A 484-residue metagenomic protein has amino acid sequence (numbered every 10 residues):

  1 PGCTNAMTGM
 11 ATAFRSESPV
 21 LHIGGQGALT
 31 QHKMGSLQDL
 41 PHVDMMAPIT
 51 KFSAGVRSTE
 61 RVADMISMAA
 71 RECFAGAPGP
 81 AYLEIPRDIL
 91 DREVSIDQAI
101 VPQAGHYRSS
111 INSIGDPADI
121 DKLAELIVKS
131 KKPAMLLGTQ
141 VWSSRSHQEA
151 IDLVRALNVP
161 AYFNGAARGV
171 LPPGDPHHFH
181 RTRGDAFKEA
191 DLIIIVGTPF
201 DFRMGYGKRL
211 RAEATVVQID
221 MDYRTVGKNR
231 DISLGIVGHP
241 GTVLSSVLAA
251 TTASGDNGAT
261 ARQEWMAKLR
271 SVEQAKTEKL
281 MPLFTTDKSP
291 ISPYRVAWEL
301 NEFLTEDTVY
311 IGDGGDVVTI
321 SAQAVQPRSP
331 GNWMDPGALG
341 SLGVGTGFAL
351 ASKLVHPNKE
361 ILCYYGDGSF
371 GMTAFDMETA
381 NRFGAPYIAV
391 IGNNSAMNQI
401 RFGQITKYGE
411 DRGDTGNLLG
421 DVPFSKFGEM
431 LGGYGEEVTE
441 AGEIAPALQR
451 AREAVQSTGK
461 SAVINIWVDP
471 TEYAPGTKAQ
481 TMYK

Functional and structural regions predicted by a protein language model:
P1-L29, R183, E189-L192, G197-D201 (+2 more regions): Thiamine diphosphate
P1-T260, K279, F303-E306, E360 (+4 more regions): N-terminal alpha/beta PP-like core and its mobile active-site loop of ThDP/TPP-dependent enzymes
Q38, D88-I89, D222, D313-V318 (+2 more regions): Short glycine-enriched loops at secondary-structure junctions
P78-A81, G255-V272, G459-V463: Flexible, glycine/charged-enriched surface loops at secondary-structure junctions
I89-S113, R203, A441-K484: Glycine/aspartate-rich loop-and-adjacent alpha/beta segment that forms the canonical ThDP
V216, L300, G312, A351 (+6 more regions): Hydrophobic, well-ordered secondary-structure elements that form the walls of internal hydrophobic environments
R270-K353: Active-site diphosphate/adenylate-binding microenvironment
G403-G420: Acidic, Ser/Thr-rich peripheral helices and adjacent loops at domain boundaries
